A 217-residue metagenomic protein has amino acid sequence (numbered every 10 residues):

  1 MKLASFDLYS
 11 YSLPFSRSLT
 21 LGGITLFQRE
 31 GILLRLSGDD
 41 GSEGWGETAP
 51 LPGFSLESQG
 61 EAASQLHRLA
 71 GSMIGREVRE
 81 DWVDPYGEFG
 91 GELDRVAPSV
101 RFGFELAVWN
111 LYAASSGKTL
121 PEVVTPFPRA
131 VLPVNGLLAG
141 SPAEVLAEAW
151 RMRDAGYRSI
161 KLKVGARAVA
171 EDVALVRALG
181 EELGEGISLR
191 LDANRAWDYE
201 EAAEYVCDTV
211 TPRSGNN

Functional and structural regions predicted by a protein language model:
M1-F54: Structured beta-strand/loop patches that form or line metal/cofactor-binding pockets in enzymes
M1-S10, L21, A113-V131: N-terminal amphipathic alpha-helix/helix-capping segment at the start of soluble metabolic enzymes
L3, S37-S116: Metal- or metallocofactor-binding catalytic centers and their adjacent structured scaffolds across diverse enzyme
Y11-L13, R17-L19, I24, A49-P52 (+5 more regions): Flexible, active-site-adjacent loop/turn segments at secondary-structure boundaries
S12-L19, G23-T25, E30, S55-S58 (+3 more regions): Solvent-exposed, flexible loop/coil residues
Q28-R29, E57, S64, R95 (+7 more regions): Conserved active-site and cofactor/substrate-binding residues in soluble primary-metabolism enzymes
G31-L33, G103, P133, S159: Broad gene-expression machinery/nucleic-acid interaction feature
E122-N217: Metal-dependent enolase-superfamily TIM-barrel catalytic cores that perform enediolate-based chemistry
